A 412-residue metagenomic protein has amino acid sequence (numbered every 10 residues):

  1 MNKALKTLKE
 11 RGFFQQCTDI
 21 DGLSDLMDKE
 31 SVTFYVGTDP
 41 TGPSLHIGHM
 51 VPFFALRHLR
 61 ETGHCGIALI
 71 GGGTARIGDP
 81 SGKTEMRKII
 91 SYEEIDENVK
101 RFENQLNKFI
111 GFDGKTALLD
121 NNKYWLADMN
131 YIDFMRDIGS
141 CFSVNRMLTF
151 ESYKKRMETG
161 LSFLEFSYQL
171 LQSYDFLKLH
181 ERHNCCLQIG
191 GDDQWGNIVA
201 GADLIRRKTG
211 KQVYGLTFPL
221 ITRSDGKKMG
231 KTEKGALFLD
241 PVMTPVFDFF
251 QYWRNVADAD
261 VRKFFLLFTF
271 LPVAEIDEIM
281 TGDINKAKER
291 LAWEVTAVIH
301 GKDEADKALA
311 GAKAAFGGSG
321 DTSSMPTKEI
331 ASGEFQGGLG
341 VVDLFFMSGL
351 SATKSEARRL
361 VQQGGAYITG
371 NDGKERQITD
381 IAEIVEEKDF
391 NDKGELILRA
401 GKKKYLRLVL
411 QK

Functional and structural regions predicted by a protein language model:
M1-Q194, V199-A202, T209-Y214, K227 (+1 more regions): NTP-dependent nucleotidyl-transfer catalytic core
I205-K412: Conserved nucleotide- and phosphate/pyrophosphate-binding catalytic cores in adenylate/nucleotidyl-handling enzymes
